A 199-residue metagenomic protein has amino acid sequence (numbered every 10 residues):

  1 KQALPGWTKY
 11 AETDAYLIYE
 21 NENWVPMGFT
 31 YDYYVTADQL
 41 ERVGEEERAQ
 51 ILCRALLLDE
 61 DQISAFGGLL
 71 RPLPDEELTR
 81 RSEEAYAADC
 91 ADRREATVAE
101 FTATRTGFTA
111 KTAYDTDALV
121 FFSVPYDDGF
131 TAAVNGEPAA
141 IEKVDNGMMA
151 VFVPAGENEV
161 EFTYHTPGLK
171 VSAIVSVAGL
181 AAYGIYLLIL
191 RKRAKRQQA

Functional and structural regions predicted by a protein language model:
K1-A91: Extracytoplasmic
I63-A199: Active-site-proximal, structured, solvent-exposed surfaces of multi-pass membrane proteins that position macromolecular
